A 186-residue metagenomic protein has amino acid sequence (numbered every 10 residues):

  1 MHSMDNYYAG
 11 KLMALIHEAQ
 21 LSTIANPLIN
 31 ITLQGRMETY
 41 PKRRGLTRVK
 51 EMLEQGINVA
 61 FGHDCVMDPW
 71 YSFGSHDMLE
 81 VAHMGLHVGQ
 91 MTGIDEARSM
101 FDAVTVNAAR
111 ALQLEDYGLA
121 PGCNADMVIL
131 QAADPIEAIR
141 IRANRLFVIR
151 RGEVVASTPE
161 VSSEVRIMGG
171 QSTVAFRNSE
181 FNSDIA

Functional and structural regions predicted by a protein language model:
M1-G45: Active-site core of metal-dependent hydrolases
N6-G10, S72-S75, R142: Conserved strand-to-helix beginnings and helix N-cap segments that scaffold or border functional pockets
H17-Q20, P41, D68, G74-E80 (+1 more regions): Amphipathic, soluble alpha/beta structural segments
N26-L33, R43-A132, I149: His/Asp/Glu-enriched, well-ordered alpha-helical/loop segment that forms or immediately abuts the divalent-metal
G35-R36, Y71-S72, I141, I167: Short Asp/Glu-rich motifs
E38-T39, G74-D77, A143-R145, S163: Short, glycine/charged-enriched secondary-structure capping and boundary segments
R98-A186: Active-site microenvironment of metallo-dependent hydrolases
